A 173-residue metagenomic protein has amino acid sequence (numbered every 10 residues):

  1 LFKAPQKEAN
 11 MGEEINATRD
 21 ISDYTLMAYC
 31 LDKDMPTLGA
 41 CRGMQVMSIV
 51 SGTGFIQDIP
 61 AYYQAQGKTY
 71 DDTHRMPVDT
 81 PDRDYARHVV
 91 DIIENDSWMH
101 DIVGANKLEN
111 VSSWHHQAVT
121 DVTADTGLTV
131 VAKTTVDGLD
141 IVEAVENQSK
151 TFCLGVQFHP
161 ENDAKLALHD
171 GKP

Functional and structural regions predicted by a protein language model:
L1-L38, S51-I56, P60-A65: Flexible gly/pro-rich beta->alpha loop and the following alpha-helix that scaffold active-site loops
I15-M35, P60, D71-P173: Amide-donor transfer/coupling interface in amidating biosynthetic enzymes
G39, M44: Glycine-rich beta-to-alpha active-site loop
M47-S48: Structured adenosyl-cofactor binding patch, chiefly the S-adenosyl-L-methionine
G67-T69: Juxtamembrane extracytoplasmic segments of single-/few-pass membrane proteins
